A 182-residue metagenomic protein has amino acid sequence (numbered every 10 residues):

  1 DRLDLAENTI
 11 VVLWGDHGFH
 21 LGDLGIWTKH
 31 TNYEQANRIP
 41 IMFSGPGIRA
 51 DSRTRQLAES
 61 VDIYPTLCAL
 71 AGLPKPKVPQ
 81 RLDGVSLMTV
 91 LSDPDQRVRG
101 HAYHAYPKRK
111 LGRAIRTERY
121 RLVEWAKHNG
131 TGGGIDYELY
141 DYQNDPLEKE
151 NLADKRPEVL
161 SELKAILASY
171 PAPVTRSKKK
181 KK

Functional and structural regions predicted by a protein language model:
D1-S52, Q56-E59: Histidine-centered active-site microenvironments of extracellular/periplasmic hydrolases and transferases
R2-L5, D93, D154, A172: Secondary-structure boundary motif
H17-D23, R49, V61-Y64, C68-Y142 (+2 more regions): C-terminal cap/loop subdomain of S1 sulfatases and analogous C-terminal strand-loop tails that border
I26, K127-H128, L152-D154: Residue-level structural signal for beta-strand termini and adjacent loop
I48-A58, A71-V78, E148-K155: Active-site rim elements
D145: Intrinsically disordered, low-complexity polar regions and short flexible loop motifs
P157-L160: C-terminal structured subdomain/cap of oxidoreductase catalytic cores
A165: Extracellular ligand-binding/catalytic regions of CAZymes and related secreted enzymes and adhesion modules
